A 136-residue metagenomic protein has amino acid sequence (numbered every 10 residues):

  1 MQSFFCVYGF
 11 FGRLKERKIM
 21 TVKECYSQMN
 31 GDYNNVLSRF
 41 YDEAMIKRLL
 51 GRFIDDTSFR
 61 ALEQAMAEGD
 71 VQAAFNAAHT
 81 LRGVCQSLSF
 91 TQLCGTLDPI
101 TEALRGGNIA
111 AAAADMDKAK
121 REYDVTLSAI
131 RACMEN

Functional and structural regions predicted by a protein language model:
Q2-N76, T80-N136: Two-component system phosphorelay core
